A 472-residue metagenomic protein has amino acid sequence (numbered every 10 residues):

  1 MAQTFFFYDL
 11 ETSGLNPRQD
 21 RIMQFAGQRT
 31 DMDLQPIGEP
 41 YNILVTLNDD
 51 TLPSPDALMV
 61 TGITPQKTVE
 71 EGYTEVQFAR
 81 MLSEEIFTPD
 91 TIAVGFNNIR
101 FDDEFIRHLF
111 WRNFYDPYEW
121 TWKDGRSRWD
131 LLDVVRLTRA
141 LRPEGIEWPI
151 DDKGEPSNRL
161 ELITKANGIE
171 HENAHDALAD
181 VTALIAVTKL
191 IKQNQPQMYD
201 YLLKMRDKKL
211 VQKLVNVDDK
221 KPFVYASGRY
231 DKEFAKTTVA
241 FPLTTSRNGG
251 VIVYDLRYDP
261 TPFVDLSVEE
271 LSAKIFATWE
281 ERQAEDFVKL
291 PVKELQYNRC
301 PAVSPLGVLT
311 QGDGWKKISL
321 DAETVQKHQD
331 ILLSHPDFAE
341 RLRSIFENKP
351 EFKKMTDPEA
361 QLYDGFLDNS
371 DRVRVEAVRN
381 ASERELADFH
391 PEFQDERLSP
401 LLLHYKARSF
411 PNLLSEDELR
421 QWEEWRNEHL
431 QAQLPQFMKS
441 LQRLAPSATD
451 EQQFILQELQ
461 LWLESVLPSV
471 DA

Functional and structural regions predicted by a protein language model:
M1-F5: N-terminal accessory regions of nucleic-acid-interacting proteins
F7-D9, D255: Short hydrophobic beta-strand that contains or immediately precedes a catalytic carboxylate
E11-R18: Short acidic, Gly/Ser-rich segments with clustered Asp/Glu that frequently serve as metal-coordination loops in enzyme
D20-F25, R29-I63, E85-P196, L202-M205 (+2 more regions): Metal-dependent phosphoesterase core characteristic of DEDDh/y 3'-5' exonuclease domains
T61-M81: Metal-dependent phosphoesterase signature
Q193, K204-A284: Acidic catalytic cores of enzymes that act on phosphate-bearing nucleotides/polynucleotides
T245-R420: Long, charge-rich C-terminal accessory regions
L398-P400, Y405-D471: C-terminal amphipathic alpha-helical interaction region
